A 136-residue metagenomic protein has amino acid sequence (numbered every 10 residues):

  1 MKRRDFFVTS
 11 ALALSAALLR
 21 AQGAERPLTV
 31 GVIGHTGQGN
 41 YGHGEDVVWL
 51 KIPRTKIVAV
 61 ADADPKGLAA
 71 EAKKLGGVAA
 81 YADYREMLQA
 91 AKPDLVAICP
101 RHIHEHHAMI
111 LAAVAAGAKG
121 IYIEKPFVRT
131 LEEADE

Functional and structural regions predicted by a protein language model:
M1-A13: N-terminal secretory signal peptides and thylakoid transit peptides that target proteins across membranes
S10-L75, L95, I110: N-terminal Rossmann-like dinucleotide-binding module
K73, L88-Q89, V114: Non-catalytic positions within long, well-ordered alpha-helices that form the structural scaffold/packing of enzyme
V78-D83: Conserved SAM-binding strand-loop segment of SAM-dependent methyltransferases
A91-E105: Rossmann-like NAD(P)-binding element
H107-E136: Beta-strand-loop-alpha-helix segment that lines the small-molecule cofactor/substrate pocket of alpha/beta enzymes
